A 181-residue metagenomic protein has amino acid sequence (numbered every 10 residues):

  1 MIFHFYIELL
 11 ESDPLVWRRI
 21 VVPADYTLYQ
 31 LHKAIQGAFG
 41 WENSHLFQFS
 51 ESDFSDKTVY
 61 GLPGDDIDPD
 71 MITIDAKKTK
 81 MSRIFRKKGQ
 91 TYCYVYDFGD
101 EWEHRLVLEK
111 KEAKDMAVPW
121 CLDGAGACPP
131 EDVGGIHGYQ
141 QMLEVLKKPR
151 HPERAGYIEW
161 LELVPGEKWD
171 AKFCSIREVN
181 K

Functional and structural regions predicted by a protein language model:
M1-K181: Short linear regulatory motifs enriched in tryptophan with gly/pro/ser
